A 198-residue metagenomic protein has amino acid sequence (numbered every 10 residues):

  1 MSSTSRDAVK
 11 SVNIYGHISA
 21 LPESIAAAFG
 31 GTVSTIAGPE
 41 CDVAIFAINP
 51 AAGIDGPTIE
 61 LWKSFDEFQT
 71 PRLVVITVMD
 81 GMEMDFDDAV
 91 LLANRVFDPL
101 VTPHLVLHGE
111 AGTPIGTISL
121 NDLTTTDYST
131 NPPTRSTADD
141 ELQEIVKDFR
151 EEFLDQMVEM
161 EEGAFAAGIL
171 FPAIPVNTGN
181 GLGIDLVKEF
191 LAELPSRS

Functional and structural regions predicted by a protein language model:
M1-S198: Structural and coupling elements of P-loop NTPases
